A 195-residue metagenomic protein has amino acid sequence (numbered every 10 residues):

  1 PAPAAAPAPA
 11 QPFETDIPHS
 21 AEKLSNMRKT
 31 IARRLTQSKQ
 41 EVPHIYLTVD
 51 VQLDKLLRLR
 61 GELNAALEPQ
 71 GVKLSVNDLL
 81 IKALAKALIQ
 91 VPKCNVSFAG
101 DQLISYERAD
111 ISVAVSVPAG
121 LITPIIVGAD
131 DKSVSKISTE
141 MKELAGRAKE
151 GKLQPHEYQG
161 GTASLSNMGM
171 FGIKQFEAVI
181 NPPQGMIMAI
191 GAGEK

Functional and structural regions predicted by a protein language model:
P1, P7-K195: C-terminal catalytic/motor cores of large multi-domain enzyme assemblies
